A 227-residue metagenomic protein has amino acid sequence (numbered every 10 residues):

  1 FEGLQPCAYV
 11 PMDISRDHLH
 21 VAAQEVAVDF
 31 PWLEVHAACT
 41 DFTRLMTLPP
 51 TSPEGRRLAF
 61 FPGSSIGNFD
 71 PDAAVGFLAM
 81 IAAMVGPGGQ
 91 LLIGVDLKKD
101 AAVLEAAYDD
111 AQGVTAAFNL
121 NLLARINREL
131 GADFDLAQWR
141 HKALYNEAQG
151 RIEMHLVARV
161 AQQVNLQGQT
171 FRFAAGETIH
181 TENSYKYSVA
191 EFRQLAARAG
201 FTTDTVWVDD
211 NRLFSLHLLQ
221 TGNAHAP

Functional and structural regions predicted by a protein language model:
F1-R44: Class I SAM-dependent methyltransferase SAM/SAH-binding core
L45-E54: Short amphipathic alpha-helix with an adjacent loop that forms part of the alpha/beta core around
E54-S64: Short SAM/SAH-binding signature in class I
G67-M80: A short, conserved alpha-helix within the catalytic core of class I
A83-K98: Conserved beta-strand signature within the Rossmann-like core of class I S-adenosyl-L-methionine
L97, V103-F201: Substrate-binding/catalytic lobe of Class I Rossmann-like enzymes that use SAM or dcSAM, i.e., the mid-to-C-terminal
L156-R159, V208-P227: Core SAM-dependent methyltransferase catalytic element
T202-V206: A short linear hydrophobic-aromatic micro-motif
